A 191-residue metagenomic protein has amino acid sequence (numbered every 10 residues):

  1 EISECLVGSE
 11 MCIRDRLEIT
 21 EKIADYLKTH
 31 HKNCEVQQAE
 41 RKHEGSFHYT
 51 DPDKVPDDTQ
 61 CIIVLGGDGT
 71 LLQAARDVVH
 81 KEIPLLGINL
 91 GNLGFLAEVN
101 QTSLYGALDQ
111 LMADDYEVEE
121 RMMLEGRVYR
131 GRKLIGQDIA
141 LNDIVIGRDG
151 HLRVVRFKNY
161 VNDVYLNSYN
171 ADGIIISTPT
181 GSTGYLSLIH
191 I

Functional and structural regions predicted by a protein language model:
E1-C12, I191: Short, small-residue-biased leader/transition segments that mark boundaries at the very start of proteins
S9-C61, T102-E117, V128-D138: ATP/NTP phosphate-donor binding region
I62-T70, G173-I174, T178: Glycine-rich phosphate-binding loop
G69-A74, T183-L186: Short glycine/serine/threonine-rich phosphate/pyrophosphate-binding segments that cradle anionic phosphate groups
Q73, V78-L93: Gly/Ser-rich helix-loop-strand patches that form or flank binding pockets for ribonucleotide-derived cofactors
L93-D172: Catalytic core of DAGKc-family lipid kinases
D163-L188: Active-site segments that bind and position negatively charged phosphate/pyrophosphate groups
